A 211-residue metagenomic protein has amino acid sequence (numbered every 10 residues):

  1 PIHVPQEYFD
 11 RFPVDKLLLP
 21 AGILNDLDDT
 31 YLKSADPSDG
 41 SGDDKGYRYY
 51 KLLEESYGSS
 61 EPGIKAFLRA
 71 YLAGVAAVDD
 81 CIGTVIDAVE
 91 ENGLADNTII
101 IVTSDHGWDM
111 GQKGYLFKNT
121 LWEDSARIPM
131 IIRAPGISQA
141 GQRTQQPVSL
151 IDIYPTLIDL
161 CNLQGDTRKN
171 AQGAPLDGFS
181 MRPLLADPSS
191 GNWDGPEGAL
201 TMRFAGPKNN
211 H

Functional and structural regions predicted by a protein language model:
P1-P147, L160-G173: Active-site-proximal cap/lid insertion segments
H106-Q112, I151-Y154, D159-H211: C-terminal cap/loop subdomain of S1 sulfatases and analogous C-terminal strand-loop tails that border
